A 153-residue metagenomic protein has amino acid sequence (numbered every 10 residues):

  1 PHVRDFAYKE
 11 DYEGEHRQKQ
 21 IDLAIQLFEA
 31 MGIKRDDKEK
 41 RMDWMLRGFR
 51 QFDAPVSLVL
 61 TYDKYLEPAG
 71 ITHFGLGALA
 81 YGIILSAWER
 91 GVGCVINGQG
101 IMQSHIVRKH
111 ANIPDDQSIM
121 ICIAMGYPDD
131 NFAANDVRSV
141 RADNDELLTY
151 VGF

Functional and structural regions predicted by a protein language model:
P1-F153: Acidic, surface-exposed loops and disordered segments
